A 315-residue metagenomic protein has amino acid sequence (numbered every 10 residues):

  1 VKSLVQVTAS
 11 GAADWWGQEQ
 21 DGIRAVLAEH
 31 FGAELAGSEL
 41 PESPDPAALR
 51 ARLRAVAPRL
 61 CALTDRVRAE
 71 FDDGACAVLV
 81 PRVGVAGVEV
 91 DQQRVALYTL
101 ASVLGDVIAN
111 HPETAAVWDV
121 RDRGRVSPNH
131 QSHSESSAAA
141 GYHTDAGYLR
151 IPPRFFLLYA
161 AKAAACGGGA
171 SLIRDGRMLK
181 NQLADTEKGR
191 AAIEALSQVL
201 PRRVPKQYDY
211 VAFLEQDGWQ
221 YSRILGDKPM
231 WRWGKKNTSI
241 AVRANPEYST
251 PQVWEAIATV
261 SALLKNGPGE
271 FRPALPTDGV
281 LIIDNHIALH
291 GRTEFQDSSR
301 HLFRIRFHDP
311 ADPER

Functional and structural regions predicted by a protein language model:
V1-L60, D65, E70-A75, G87 (+2 more regions): Active-site environment of non-heme Fe oxygenases that use a 2-His-1-carboxylate facial triad
A77, G105-A115: Short secondary-structure capping/junction motifs at helix and strand boundaries
V78-V85: N-terminal accessory beta-strand-rich subdomains and adjacent acidic, glycine-rich linkers that precede catalytic cores
R82, H111-A115, Y159-A160: Glycine-rich, histidine-containing beta strand-loop boundary motifs that form or position
V85-Q92: Short, flexible/disordered intra-domain loops and linkers
Q92-V95, P153: A generic structural signal for residues located within well-ordered alpha-helices of large catalytic or ligand-binding
A96, A101-L104: His/Glu-rich zincin catalytic helix
V103-V107, A161-A164: Mid-sequence acidic-hydrophobic segments that form the walls of catalytic/ligand-binding cavities or oligomerization
